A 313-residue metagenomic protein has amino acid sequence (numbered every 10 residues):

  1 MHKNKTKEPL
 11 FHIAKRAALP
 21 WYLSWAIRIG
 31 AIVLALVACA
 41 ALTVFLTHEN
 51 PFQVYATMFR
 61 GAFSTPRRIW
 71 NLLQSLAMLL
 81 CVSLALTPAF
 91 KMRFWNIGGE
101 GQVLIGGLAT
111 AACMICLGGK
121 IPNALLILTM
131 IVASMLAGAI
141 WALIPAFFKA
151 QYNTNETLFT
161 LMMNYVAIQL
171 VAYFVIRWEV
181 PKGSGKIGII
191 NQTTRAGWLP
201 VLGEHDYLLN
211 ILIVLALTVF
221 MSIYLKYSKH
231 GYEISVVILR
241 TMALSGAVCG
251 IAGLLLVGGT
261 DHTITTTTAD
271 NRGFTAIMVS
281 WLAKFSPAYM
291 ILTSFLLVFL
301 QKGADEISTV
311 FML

Functional and structural regions predicted by a protein language model:
K3, F11-C81, A124-L125, T129: Membrane-interfacial amphipathic/re-entrant helices at transmembrane-helix boundaries
A17-V33, Q151-M163, R240: Alpha-helical transmembrane segments and their helix-start/interface "positive-inside/aromatic belt" motifs in integral
V33, L76-T87, L108, A139-L143 (+5 more regions): Hydrophobic alpha-helical segments embedded in the membrane of multi-pass proteins
T43-T47, T57, A62-L117, I131-T154 (+1 more regions): Single transmembrane alpha-helix segments in multi-pass membrane proteins
A89-G107, L225-V236, T309-L313: Cytoplasmic juxtamembrane regions at transmembrane-helix boundaries
E156, T160-L225: Transmembrane helix-bundle core of multi-pass membrane transporters and related energy-transducing complexes
G203-T263, P287-A288: Helix-loop-helix "hairpin" substructures at the membrane interface of multi-pass membrane proteins
G246-L313: Transmembrane alpha-helical segments in multi-pass inner-membrane proteins
